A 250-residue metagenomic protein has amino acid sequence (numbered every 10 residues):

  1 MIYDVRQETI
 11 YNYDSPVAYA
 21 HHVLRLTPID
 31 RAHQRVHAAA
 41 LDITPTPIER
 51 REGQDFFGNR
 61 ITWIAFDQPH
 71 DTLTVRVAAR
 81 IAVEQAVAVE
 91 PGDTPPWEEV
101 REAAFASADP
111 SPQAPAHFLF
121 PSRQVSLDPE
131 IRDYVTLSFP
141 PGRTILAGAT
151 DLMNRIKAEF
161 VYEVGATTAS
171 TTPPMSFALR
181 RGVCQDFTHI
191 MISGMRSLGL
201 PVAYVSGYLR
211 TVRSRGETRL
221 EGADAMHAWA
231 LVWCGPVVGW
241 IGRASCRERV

Functional and structural regions predicted by a protein language model:
M1-A106: Intrinsically disordered, low-complexity N-terminal segments that are enriched in acidic
M1-D4, H33-D42, E163-G165, H189-G194 (+1 more regions): A broad, low-specificity signal for short, low-complexity segments enriched in glycine/proline and polar/charged
P28-H37, A108-P110, K157-F160, Q185-H189 (+1 more regions): Short low-complexity stretches enriched in small and charged residues
Q54, A178, A203: Short glycine- and Lys/Arg-enriched binding-loop motifs that mark or flank ligand-binding interfaces
Q85-A88, V164, M195, G199-V202: Long, hydrophobic, amphipathic alpha-helical segments used as structural scaffolds
P96-G182, I190: Secondary-structure boundary elements
T150, N154, D186-R247: Hydrophobic/aromatic-rich core segments of domains that either
